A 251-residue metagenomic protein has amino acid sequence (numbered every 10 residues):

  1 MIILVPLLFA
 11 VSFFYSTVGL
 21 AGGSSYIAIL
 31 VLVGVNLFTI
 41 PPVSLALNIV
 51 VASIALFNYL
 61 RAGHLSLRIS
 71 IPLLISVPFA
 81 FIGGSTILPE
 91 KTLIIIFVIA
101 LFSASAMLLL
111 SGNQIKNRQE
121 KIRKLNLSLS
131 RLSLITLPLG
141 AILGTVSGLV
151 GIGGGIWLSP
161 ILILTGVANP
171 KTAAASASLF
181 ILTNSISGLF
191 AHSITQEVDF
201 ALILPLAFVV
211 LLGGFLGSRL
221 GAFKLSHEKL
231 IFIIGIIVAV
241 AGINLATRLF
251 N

Functional and structural regions predicted by a protein language model:
M1-S16, I27-V33, L37, F57-T145 (+2 more regions): Juxtamembrane transmembrane-helix boundary motif
V18-Y26, G151-S159: Transmembrane helix boundary and interhelical junction motifs in multipass membrane proteins
A21-G22, S53, F79, I186 (+1 more regions): Residue positions within transmembrane alpha-helices of multi-pass solute transporters
N36-A46, V167-S178: Membrane-interface alpha-helices at helix entry/exit sites of multi-pass transporters
V43-N58: Transmembrane alpha-helices of multi-pass small-molecule transport proteins
S44-N48, A177-I181, I203-A207: Short hydrophobic/aromatic, small-residue-rich stretches within specific transmembrane helices of secondary active
K116, I152-W157, A168-T172: Short, structured loop/turn "capping" segments at alpha-beta junctions
T172-G188, V240: Hydrophobic alpha-helical transmembrane segments of multi-pass integral membrane proteins, especially transporters
